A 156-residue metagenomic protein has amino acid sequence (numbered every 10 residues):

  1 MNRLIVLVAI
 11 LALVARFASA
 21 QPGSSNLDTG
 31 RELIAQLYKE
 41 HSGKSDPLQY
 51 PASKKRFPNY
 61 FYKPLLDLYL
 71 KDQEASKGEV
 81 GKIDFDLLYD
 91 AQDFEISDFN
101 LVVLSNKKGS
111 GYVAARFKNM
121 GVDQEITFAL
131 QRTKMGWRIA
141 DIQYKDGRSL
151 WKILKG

Functional and structural regions predicted by a protein language model:
L4-V14: Sec-dependent N-terminal signal peptides
N26-D46: Short, aromatic-enriched amphipathic alpha-helices that serve as compact interaction elements
K44-L104: Short solvent-exposed beta->alpha transition segments
K71-E74, S105-S110, A114, N119-E125 (+2 more regions): Low-complexity, intrinsically disordered terminal/linker segments enriched in charged and Gly/Pro repeats
D98, E125-T127: Well-ordered beta-strand positions in beta-sheet-rich domains
